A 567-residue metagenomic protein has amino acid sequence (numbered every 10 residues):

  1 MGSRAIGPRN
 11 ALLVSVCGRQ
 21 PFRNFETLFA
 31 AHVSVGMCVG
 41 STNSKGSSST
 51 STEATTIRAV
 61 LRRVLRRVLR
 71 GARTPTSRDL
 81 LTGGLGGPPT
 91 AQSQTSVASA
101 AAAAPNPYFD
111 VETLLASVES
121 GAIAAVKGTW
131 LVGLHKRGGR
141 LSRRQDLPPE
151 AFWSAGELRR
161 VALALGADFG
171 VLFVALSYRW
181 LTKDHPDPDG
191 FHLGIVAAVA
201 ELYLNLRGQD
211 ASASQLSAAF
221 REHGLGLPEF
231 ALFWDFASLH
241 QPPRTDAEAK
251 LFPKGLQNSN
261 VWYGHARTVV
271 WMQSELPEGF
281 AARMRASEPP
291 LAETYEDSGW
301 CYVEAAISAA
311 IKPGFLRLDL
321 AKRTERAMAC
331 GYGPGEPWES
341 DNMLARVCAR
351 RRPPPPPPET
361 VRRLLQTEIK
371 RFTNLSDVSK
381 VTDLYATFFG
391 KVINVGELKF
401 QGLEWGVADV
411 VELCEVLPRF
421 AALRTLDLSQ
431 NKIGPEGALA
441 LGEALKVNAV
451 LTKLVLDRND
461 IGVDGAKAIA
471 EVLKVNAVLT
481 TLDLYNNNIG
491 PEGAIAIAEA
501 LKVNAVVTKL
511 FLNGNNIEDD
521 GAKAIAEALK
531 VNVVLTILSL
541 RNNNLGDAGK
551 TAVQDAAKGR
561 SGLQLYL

Functional and structural regions predicted by a protein language model:
G2, R9-L12, C17-R19, N24 (+9 more regions): Leucine-rich tandem repeat or coiled-coil scaffolds
S3, S15, S34, S41-S51 (+2 more regions): Serine residues within intrinsically disordered or low-complexity segments
G7, R19, K45-T55, L81 (+2 more regions): Low-complexity, intrinsically disordered segments with a bias for serine/threonine
C38-G40, I57-T425: The feature represents the membrane-entry module of six-transmembrane cation channels
